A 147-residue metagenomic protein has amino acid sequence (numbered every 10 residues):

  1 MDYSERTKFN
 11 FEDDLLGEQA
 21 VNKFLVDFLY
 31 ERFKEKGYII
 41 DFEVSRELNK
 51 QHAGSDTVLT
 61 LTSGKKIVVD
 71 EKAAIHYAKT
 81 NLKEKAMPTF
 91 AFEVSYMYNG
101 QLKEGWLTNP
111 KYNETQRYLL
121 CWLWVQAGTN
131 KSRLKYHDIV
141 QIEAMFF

Functional and structural regions predicted by a protein language model:
M1-Q51: Acidic-basic catalytic patches of nuclease active cores, encompassing PD-(D/E)XK and other metal-cofactor nuclease
T7-K8, A73-R133: Catalytic cores of nucleic-acid endonucleases
E43-N49, G54-V58, E104-T108: Catalytic micro-motifs at enzyme active sites that drive phosphoryl/nucleotidyl and oxygen chemistry
S55, I67, Q116-Y118: Residue-level detector of short, conserved catalytic/binding motifs and their immediate flanks
T57-L59, K65-Y77: Conserved catalytic cores of phosphodiester-cleaving nucleases, focusing on short active-site segments
V58, L119-C121, M145: Conserved hydrophobic/aromatic positions in well-ordered beta-strands
V125-F147: Non-catalytic C-terminal interaction segments of nucleic acid-processing enzymes
